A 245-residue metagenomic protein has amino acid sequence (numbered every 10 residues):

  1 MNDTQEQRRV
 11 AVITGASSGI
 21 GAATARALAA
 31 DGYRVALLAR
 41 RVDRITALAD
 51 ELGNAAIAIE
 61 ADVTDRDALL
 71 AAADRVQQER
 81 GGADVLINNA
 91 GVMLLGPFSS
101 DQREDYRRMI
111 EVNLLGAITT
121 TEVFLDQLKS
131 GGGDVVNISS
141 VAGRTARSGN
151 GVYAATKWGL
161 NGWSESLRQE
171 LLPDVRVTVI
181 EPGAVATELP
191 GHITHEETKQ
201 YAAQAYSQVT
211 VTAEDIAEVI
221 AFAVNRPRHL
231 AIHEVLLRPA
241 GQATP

Functional and structural regions predicted by a protein language model:
S17-S18: Conserved glycine-rich cofactor-binding loop
D31-L48: Conserved glycine-rich Rossmann-like NAD(P)H-binding loop of the short-chain dehydrogenase/reductase
A61-A71, R103: The beta1-alpha1 cofactor-binding region of Rossmann-like NAD(H)/NADP(H)-dependent oxidoreductases
P97-F98, Q102-R107: Substrate-binding pocket helix/loop in short-chain dehydrogenase/reductase
T121, T156: Active-site helix of classical SDR
S140: Residue(s) in the substrate-gating loop at a strand-loop-helix junction that position the organic substrate next
V179-I180, K199-P245: C-terminal helical subdomain
